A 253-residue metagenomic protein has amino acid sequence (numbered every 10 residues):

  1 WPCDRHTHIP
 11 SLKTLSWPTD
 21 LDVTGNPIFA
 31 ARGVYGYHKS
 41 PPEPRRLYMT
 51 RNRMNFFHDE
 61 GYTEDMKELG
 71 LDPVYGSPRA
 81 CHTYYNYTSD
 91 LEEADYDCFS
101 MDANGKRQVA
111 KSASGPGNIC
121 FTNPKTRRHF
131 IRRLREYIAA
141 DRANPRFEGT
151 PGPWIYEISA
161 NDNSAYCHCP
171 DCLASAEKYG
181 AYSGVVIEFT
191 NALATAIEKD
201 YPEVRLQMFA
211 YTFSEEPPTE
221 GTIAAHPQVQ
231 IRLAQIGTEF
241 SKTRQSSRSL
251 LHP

Functional and structural regions predicted by a protein language model:
W1-T190, E198, A210, Q230-L233 (+1 more regions): Feature activates predominantly on carbohydrate-active enzymes
W154, P202-V204, P227: Residue-level signal for beta-strand positions within conserved beta-sheet cores that form or flank
C167-H168, E216-P218, F240-K242: Extracytoplasmic/secreted cell-surface and envelope-processing proteins
C172-E177, I223-H226, S246-L250: Short secondary-structure boundary/capping segments
I197-V204, I223: Short helix-capping segments at alpha-helix termini
Q207-G237: Substrate-binding cleft/loops of secretory-pathway carbohydrate-active enzymes
Q228-P253: Active-site core of glycosidic bond-cleaving carbohydrate-active enzymes
